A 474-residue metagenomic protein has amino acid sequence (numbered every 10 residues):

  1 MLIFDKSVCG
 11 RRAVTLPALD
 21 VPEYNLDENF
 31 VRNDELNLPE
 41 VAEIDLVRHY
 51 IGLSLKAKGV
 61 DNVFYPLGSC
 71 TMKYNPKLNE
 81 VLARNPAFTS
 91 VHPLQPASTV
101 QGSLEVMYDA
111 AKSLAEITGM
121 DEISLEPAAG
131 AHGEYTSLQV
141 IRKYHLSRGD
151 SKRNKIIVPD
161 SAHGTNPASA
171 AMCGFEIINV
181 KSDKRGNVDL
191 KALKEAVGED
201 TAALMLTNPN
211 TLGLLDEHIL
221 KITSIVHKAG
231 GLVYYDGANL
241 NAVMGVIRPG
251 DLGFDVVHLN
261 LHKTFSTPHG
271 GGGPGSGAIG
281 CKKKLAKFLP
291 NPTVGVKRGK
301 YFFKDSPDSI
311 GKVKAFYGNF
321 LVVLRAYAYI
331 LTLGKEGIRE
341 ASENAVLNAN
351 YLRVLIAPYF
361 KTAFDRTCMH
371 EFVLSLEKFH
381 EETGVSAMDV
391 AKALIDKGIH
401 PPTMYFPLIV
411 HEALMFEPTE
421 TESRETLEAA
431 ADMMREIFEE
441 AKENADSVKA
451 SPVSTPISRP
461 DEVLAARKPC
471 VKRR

Functional and structural regions predicted by a protein language model:
M1-E122, L146, I247, K297-F302 (+3 more regions): Non-catalytic terminal extensions of PLP-dependent enzymes
L67, A129, Y235: Single, functionally critical "micro-switch" positions that shape active/binding sites and transmembrane helices
T71, A129, A162, N210 (+5 more regions): Short, flexible loop/turn elements at secondary-structure junctions
G102-E105, H132-R298, D308, G384-V385 (+1 more regions): Conserved PLP-enzyme active-site core in the AAT-like
D109, Y135-T136, V140, G280 (+4 more regions): Short amphipathic alpha-helical face segments that pack within enzyme cores and frequently flank/anchor catalytic
D121-P127, K155-V158: A short, small-residue-rich loop immediately preceding and capping a beta-strand
S124, I178-V180, P402: General small-molecule cofactor/ligand-binding pocket signal
G133, G273, G318-R325, C368: Catalytic-loop motifs flanking and including active-site residues across diverse enzymes
